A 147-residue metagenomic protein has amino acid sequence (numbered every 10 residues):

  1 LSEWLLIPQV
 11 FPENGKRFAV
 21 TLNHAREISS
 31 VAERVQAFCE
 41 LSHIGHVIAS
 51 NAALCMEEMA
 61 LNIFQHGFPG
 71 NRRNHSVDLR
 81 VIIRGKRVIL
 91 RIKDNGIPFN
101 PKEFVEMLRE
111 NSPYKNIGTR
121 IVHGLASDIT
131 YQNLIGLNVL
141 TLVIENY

Functional and structural regions predicted by a protein language model:
L1-V20, R26, H123-Y147: Flexible, glycine-/charge-rich segments associated with ATP-binding catalytic modules
E33-E57, N111-P113: Conserved short strand/loop->alpha-helix "switch" segment adjacent to the catalytic nucleotide/phosphoryl-transfer site
N62, H66: Conserved N-box asparagine in the HATPase_c
G67-R73: A short, flexible helix-to-loop-to-beta junction within the catalytic ATP-binding CA
R73-I82: A conserved short beta-strand within the histidine kinase catalytic ATPase domain
I82-L90: Short beta-strand-loop-beta element adjacent to the nucleotide/active-site pocket used for signaling
I89-N116: Glycine-rich/acidic phosphate-handling loop/turn and adjacent ATP-lid/helix of nucleotide-binding kinase/ATPase domains
